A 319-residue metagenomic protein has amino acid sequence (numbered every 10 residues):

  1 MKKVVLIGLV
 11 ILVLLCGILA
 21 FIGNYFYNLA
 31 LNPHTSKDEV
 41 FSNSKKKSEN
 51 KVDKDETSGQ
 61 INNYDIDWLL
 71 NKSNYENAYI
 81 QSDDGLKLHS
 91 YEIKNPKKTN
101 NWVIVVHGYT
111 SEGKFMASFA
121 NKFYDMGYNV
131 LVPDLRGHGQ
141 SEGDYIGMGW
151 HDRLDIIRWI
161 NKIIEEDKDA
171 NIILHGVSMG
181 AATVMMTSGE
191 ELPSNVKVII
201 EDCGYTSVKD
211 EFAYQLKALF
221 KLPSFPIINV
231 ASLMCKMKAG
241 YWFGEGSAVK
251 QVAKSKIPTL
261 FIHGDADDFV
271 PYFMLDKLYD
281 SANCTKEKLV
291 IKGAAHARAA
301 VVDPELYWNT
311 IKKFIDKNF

Functional and structural regions predicted by a protein language model:
L15-Q81: An N-terminal hydrophobic leader/cap segment in hydrolases
Y109-K122, L135: The serine-hydrolase catalytic nucleophile loop
K122-E142: Conserved alpha/beta-hydrolase
I146-D167: Alpha/beta-hydrolase active-site loop
M186-W242: Hydrolase active-site cap/lid region
K254-K256, F261-H263, D267: Short beta-strand/loop motif that positions the catalytic acidic residue of the alpha/beta-hydrolase fold
D280-A297, P304: Catalytic histidine neighborhood in serine/cysteine hydrolases with alpha/beta-hydrolase-type architecture
V302-F319: Catalytic active-site module of serine/aspartate enzymes centered on a nucleophile-bearing elbow/loop
